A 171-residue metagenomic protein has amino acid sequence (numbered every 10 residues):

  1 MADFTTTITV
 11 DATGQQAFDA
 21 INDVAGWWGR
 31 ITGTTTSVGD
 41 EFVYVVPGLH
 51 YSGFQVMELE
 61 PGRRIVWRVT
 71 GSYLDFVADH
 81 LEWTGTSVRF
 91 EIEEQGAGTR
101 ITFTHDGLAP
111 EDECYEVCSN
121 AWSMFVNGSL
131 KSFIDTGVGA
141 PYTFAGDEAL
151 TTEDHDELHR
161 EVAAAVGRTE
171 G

Functional and structural regions predicted by a protein language model:
M1, P47-L49: Glycine-centered tight beta-turn/hairpin loop motif at sheet-sheet or coil-to-beta transitions
M1-D3, F103-A109: A short small-residue
M1-T36, A163-G171: Hydrophobic ligand-binding cavity/cleft-lining segments
T7-D11, V43-V45, Q55, E91: Generic structural detector for well-ordered beta-strands
A17-F18, F42, V56, W67 (+3 more regions): Hydrophobic pocket/interface hotspot
W28-T35, H50-G98, D106-L108: Hydrophobic-ligand binding "helix-grip"
T36-Y44: Short coil-to-beta transition motif at edge beta-strands of beta-rich domains
G107-G171: A conserved amphipathic terminal alpha-helix motif
